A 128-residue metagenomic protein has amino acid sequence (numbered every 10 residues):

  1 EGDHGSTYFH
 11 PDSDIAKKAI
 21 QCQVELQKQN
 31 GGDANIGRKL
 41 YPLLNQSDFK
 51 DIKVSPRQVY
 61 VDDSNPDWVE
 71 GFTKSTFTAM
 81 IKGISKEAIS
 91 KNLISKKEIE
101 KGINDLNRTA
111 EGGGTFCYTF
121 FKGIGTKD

Functional and structural regions predicted by a protein language model:
G2-N65: Conserved catalytic/acceptor-binding region of the Class I
Y8, L93, T115-C117: Residue-level preference for alpha-helix termini and adjacent loops
Q21, R38, K82-G83, T119: A generic alpha-helix surface/boundary motif
I36, K91, I124: Short glycine-rich loop/turn motifs that provide flexible caps or phosphate-binding loops at active sites
R38-L40, K97-E100, C117-K122: Short coil/turn segments at secondary-structure boundaries
S47-I52, D67-G71, E111-D128: Core SAM-dependent methyltransferase catalytic element
K53-G113: C-terminal helical/coil "lid" or tail adjacent to the Rossmann-like core of SAM-dependent
